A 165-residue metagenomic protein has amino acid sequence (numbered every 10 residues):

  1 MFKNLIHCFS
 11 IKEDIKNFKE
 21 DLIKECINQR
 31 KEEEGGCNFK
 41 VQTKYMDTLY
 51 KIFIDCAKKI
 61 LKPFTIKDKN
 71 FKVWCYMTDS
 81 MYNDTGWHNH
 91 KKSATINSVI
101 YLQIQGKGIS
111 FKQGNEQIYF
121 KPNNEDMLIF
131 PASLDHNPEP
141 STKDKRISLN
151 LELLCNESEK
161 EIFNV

Functional and structural regions predicted by a protein language model:
M1, N164-V165: C-terminal end-of-chain micro-motif
M1-D68, D84: Non-heme Fe(II)/2-oxoglutarate
D68-P140, D144-L149, L154-F163: Catalytic core of non-heme Fe(II) oxygenases with the double-stranded beta-helix
